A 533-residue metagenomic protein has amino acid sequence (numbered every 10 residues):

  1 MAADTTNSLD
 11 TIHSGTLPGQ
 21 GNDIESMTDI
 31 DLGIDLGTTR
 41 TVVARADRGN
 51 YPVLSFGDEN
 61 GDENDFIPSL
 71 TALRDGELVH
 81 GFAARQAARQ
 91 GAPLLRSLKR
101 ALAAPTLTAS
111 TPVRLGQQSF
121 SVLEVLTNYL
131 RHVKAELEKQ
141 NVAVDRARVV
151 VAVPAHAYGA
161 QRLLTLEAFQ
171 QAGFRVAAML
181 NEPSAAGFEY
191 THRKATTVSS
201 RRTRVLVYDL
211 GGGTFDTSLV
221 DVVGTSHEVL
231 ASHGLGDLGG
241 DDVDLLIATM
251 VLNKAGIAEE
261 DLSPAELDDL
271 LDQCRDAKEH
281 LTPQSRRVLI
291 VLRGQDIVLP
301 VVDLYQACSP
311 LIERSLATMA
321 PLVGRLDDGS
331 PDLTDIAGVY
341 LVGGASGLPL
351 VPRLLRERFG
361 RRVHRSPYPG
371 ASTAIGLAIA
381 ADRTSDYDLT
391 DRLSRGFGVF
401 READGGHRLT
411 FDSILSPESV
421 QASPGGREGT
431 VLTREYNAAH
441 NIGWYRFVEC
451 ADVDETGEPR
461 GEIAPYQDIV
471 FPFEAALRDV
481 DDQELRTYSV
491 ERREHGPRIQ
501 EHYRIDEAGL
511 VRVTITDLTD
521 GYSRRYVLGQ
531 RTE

Functional and structural regions predicted by a protein language model:
N7-S8, D47-A177, N181, L245-R287 (+1 more regions): Phosphate-binding loop and its immediate beta->loop->alpha context in nucleotide/phosphate-handling enzymes
L9-I30, M179-Y208, A371-D388: Conserved phosphate-binding catalytic cores of ATP/NTP-utilizing and phosphoryl-transfer enzymes
I24-P52, K194-L230, C274, L341 (+1 more regions): Gly/Thr-rich phosphate-binding beta-strand-loop-beta motif of the actin/hexokinase/Hsp70
R85, R89, L95, K99-L102 (+4 more regions): Gly/charged contiguous loops adjacent to phosphate- or pyrophosphate-bearing nucleotide/cofactor binding elements
P112-A135, L292-R325, G426-T430, N437 (+1 more regions): Adenine-nucleotide phosphate-binding core of ATP-dependent small-molecule kinases
T127-N141, P183-T196, A307-A337, S346-L348 (+4 more regions): Phosphate/ATP-binding catalytic cores across multiple sugar-kinase/actin-like superfamilies, primarily ASKHA
A172-A185, P352-G376: Conserved phosphate-binding/catalytic loops in two-lobed NTP-binding clefts
T390-E533: Acidic low-complexity intrinsically disordered segments
